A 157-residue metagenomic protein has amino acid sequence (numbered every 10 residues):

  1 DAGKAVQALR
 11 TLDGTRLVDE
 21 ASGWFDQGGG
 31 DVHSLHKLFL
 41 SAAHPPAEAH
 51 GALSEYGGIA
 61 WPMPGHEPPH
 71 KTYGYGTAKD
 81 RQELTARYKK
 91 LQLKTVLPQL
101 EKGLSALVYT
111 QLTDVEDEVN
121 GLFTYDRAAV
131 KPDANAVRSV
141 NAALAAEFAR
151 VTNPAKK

Functional and structural regions predicted by a protein language model:
D1-A128, N135, N141, R150-N153: Substrate-binding/catalytic cleft of secreted carbohydrate-active enzymes, primarily glycoside hydrolases
E147: Basic, flexible Lys/Arg- and Gly-enriched helix-loop patches that mediate nucleic-acid binding at interfaces with rRNA
K156-K157: Short, solvent-exposed mixed-charge patches
